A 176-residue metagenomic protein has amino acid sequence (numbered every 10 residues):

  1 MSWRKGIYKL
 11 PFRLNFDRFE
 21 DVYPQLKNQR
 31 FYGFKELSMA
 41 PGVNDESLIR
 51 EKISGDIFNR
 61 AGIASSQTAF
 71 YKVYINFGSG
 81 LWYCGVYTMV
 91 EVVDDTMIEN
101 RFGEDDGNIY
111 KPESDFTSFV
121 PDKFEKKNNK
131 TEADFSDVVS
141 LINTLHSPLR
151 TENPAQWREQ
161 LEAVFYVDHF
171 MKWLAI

Functional and structural regions predicted by a protein language model:
M1-I176: Phosphate/dinucleotide-binding and metal-coordinating scaffold of catalytic cores in nucleotide-dependent enzymes
